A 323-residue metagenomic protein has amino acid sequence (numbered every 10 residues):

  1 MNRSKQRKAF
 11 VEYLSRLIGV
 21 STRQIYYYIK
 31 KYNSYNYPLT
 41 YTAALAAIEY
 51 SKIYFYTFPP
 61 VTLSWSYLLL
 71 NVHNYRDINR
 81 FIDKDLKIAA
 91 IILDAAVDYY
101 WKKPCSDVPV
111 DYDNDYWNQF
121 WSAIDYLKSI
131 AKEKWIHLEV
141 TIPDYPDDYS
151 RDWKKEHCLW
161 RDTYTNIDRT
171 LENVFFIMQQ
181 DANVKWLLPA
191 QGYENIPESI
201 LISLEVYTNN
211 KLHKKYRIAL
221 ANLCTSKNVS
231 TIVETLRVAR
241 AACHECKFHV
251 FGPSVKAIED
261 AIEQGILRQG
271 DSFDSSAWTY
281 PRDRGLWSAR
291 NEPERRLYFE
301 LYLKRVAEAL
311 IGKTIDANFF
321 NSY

Functional and structural regions predicted by a protein language model:
F10-S15: Short alpha-helical "recognition helix" segments of helix-turn-helix
Y28: Residues in the recognition helix of alpha-helical DNA-binding motifs
S34-V174, Y323: Non-catalytic, usually N-terminal nucleic-acid engagement modules in DNA/RNA processing proteins
N36-T57, Q179, R237-F248, V255-Y323: Alpha/beta catalytic cores of nucleotide-metabolism and tRNA/nucleoside-modifying enzymes
D94, L188, I262: Conserved, mostly hydrophobic/aromatic
E156-W160, K185-A257, A277-L303: Glycine/Thr-rich beta-alpha phosphate-binding loop at enzyme active sites
